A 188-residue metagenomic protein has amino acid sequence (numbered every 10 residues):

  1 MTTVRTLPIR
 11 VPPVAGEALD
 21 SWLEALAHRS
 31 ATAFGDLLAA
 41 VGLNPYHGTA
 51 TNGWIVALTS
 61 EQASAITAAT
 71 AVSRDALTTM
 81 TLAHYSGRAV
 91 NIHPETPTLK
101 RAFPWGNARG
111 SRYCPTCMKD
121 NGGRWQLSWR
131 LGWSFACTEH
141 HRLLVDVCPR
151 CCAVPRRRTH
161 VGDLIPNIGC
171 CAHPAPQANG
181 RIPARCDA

Functional and structural regions predicted by a protein language model:
M1-G110, M118, G123: A structured, charge-rich N-terminal accessory region that forms the first stable segment of a protein and links
T6, V145-A188: Domain-exit/linker segments immediately C-terminal to small folded modules
L26-R29, A136, H140: Residue-level detector of solvent-exposed, low-hydrophobicity positions
L37, A50, V90, E95 (+4 more regions): Generic alpha-helical propensity signal that fires on short helical segments and nearby coil/disordered stretches
T98-W105, G122-L127, W133-E139, C151-G162: Short, intrinsically disordered, charge-biased short linear motifs at domain edges
N107-G110, R130-W133, H141-V145, L164-I168: Short metal-coordination and nucleic-acid-contact micro-motifs, chiefly zinc-binding Cys/His arrays
Y113-T116, E139: SIR2/sirtuin NAD+-dependent deacylase catalytic core
